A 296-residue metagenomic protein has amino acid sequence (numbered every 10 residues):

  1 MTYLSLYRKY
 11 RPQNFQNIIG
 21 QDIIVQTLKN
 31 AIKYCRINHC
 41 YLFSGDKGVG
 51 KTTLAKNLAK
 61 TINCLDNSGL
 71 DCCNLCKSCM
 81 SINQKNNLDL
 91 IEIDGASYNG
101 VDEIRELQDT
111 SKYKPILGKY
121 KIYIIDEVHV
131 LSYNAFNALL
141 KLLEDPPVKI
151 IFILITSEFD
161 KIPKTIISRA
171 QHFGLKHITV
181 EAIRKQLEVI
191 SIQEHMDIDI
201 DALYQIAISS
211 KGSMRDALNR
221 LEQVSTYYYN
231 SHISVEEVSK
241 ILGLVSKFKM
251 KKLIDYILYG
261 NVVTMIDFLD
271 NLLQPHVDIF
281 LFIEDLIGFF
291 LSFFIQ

Functional and structural regions predicted by a protein language model:
M1-H172, I178, A182, I190: P-loop/Walker A NTP-binding region and its immediately flanking N-terminal helices in P-loop NTPase folds
Q84-N87, Q171-Q296: Extended, largely alpha-helical regulatory/partner-binding modules appended to the mid-to-C-terminal parts
